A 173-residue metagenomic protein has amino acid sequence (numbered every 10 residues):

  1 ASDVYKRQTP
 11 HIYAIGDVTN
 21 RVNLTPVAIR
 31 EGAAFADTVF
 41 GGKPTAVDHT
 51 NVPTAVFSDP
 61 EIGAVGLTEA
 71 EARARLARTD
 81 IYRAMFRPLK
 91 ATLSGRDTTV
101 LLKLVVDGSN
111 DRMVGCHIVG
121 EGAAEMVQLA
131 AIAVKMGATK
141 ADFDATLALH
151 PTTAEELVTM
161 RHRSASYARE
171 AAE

Functional and structural regions predicted by a protein language model:
A1-V4: Short, small-residue-biased leader/transition segments that mark boundaries at the very start of proteins
K6-T9, V106-D107: Acidic-glycine-rich active-site phosphate/pyrophosphate-binding loop
R7, V27, D97-T99: A generic fold-level signal
T9, I15-E71, P151-A172: A conserved FAD-binding loop/helix module that cradles the flavin
T9-P10, L76: Sequence-level motif detector for i,i+2 pairs with an aromatic at +2
P10-H11, H117: Short linear motifs in exposed loops
F57-E173: Flexible, glycine-rich terminal cap/loop adjacent to redox cofactors in electron-transfer oxidoreductases
